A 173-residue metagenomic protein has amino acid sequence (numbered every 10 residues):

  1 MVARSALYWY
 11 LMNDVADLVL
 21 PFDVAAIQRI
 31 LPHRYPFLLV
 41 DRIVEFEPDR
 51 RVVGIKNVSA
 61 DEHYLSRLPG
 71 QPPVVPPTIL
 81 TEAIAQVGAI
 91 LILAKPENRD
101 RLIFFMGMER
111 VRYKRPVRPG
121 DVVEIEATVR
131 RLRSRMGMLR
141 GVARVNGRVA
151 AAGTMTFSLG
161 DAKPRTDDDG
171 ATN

Functional and structural regions predicted by a protein language model:
A3-Q28, A151-N173: Segments adjacent to and within acyl-thioester-processing domains across lipid and secondary-metabolism enzymes
N13-P21, G88-E126, A150-S158: Hydrophobic beta-strand-centered segment that forms part of the acyl-chain substrate-binding groove
Q28, Q71, Y113-R115: Beta-strand-rich interaction surfaces with strong enrichment in secreted/lumenal proteins
Y35-V75: Catalytic strand-loop segment that frames the active site of acyl-thioester-processing enzymes
I43, R110-N146: Hydrophobic beta-sheet segments that form the core/acyl-binding groove of ACP/CoA-dependent acyl-chain-processing
R50, I55-S59, R118-E126, M138 (+2 more regions): Terminal leader/tail segments of proteins
V58-A60, R131, V145, F157-L159: Beta-strand elements of well-folded, non-transmembrane domains
S66-I92, F105-M106: Compact, glycine-rich, soluble single-domain proteins
